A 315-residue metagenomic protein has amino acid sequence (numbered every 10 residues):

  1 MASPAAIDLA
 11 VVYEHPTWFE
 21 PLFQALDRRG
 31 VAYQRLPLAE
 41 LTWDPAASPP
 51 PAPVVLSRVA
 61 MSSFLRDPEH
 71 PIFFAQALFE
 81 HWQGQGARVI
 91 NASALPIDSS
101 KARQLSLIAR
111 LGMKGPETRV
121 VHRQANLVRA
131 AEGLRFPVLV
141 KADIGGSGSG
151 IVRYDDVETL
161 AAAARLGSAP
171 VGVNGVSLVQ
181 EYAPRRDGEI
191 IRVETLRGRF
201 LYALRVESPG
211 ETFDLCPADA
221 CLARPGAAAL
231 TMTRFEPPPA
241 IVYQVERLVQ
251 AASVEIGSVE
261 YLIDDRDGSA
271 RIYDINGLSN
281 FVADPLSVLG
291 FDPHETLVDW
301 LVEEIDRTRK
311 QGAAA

Functional and structural regions predicted by a protein language model:
A2, A10, S48, F79-Q85 (+3 more regions): Active-site nucleotide/adenylate-binding loops and adjacent lid/helix of ATP-dependent enzymes
A10-V12, L196: Short hydrophobic segments within beta-strands
E14-E117: Conserved N-proximal alpha/beta basic substrate-recognition cap immediately N-terminal to, or forming the N-lobe
A60-F64, I144-G145, L278: Short glycine-rich anion-binding loops that position phosphate/pyrophosphate groups of nucleotides and phosphorylated
V138, L201-Y202, G257, R271-D274: Protein kinase-like catalytic core scaffold
S147, N276-V288: Glycine-rich phosphate/pyrophosphate-binding beta-alpha loops
V152-V249: Phosphate-binding site of ATP-dependent enzymes
D214-S269, T296-A314: A long amphipathic alpha-helix within ATP-dependent nucleotide-binding catalytic cores
